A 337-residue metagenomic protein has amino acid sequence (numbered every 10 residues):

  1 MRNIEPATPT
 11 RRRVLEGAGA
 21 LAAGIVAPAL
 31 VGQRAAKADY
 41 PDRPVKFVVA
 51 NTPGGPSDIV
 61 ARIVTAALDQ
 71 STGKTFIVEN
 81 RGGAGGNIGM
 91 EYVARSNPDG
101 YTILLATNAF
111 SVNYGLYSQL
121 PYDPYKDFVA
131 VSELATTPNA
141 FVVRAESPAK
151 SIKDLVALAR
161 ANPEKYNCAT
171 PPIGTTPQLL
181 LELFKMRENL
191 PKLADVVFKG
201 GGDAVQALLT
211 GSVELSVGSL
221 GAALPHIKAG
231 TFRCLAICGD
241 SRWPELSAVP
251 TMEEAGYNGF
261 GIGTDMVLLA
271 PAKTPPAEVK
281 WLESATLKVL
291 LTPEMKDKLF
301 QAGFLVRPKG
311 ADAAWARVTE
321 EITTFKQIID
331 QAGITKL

Functional and structural regions predicted by a protein language model:
M1-R13, A18-A29: N-terminal secretory signal peptides
A35-Y125, K165, L190-E214, H226 (+2 more regions): N-terminal (or domain-start) structured segment
Y40-P44, K228, E254, P276-L337: An extracytoplasmic/periplasmic, membrane-proximal ligand-sensing/linker region
G54, N108-A109, R144-A149, P171-T175 (+4 more regions): Short coil/turn segments
T65, D69, G73, A94-P98 (+10 more regions): Sec-exported extracytoplasmic/periplasmic mature domains
R95-G100, G115-D203, M252, D265-K298: Hinge/capping helix and adjacent helix->loop/strand transition within the periplasmic-binding protein
A223-L291, E320-T323: C-terminal lobe and pocket-closing loops of periplasmic/extracytoplasmic Venus-flytrap solute-binding proteins
